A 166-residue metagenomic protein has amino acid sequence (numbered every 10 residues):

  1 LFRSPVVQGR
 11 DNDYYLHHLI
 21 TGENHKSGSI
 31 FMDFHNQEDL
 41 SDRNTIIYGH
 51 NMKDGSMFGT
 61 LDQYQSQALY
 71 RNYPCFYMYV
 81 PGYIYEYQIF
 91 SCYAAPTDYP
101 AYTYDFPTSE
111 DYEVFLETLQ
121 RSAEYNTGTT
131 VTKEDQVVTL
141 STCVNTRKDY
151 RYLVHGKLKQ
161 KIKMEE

Functional and structural regions predicted by a protein language model:
F2-E166: Solvent-exposed, non-transmembrane regions of membrane-associated and secreted proteins
